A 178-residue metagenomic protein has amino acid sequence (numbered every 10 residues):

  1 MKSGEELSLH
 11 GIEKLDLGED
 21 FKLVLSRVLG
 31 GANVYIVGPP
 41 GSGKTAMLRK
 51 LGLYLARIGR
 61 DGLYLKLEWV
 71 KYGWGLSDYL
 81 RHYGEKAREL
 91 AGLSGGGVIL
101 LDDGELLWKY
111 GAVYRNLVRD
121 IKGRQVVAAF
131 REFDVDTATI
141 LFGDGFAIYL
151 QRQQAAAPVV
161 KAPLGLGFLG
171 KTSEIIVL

Functional and structural regions predicted by a protein language model:
M1-K22: N-terminal pre-Walker A segment at the start of P-loop NTPase domains
V24-G31: Phosphate-binding P-loop
A32-M47: Walker A/P-loop nucleotide-binding motif
Y64-G92: Short glycine-rich substrate-engagement loop in P-loop NTPases that contacts/grips substrate
E89-A112: Conserved P-loop NTPase "ATPase switch" module shared by AAA+ and STAND
E105-V127: Conserved Walker B catalytic segment
R119-F142: Sensor-1/coupling segment of RecA-like P-loop NTPase cores
A138-V177: A short helix-turn-beta junction within AAA+ P-loop NTPase domains corresponding to the substrate/partner-engaging
